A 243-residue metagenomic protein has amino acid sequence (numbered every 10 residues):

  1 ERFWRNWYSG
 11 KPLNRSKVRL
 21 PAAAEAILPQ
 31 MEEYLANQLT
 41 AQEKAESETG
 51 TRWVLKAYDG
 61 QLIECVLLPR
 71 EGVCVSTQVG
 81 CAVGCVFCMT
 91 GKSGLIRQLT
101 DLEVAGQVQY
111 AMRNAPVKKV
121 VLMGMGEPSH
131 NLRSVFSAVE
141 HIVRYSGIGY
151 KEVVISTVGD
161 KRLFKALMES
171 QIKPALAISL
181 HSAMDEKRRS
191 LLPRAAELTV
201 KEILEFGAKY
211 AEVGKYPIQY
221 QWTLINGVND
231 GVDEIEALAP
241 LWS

Functional and structural regions predicted by a protein language model:
E1-E71: Flexible, acidic/Gly-rich N-terminal and inter-domain linker regions that tether and position cofactor-handling modules
G10, G91-L95, M184-D185: A short, flexible beta-alpha/helix-coil linker loop
E33, A45-S47, S76-T77, S156 (+1 more regions): Short linear Ser/Thr-Pro motifs
Q42, V54-K56, V66, S76 (+3 more regions): Residues in well-ordered beta-strands of folded domains
A57-D59, P69, V79, L180-S182 (+1 more regions): Non-catalytic surface loops within mature trypsin-like serine protease
L68-E103, Y110: Canonical Radical SAM [4Fe-4S] cluster-binding loop centered on the CxxxCxxC motif and its immediate flanking residues
M112-K119, G124-S243: Conserved AdoMet/S-adenosylmethionine-binding subsite of the radical SAM
